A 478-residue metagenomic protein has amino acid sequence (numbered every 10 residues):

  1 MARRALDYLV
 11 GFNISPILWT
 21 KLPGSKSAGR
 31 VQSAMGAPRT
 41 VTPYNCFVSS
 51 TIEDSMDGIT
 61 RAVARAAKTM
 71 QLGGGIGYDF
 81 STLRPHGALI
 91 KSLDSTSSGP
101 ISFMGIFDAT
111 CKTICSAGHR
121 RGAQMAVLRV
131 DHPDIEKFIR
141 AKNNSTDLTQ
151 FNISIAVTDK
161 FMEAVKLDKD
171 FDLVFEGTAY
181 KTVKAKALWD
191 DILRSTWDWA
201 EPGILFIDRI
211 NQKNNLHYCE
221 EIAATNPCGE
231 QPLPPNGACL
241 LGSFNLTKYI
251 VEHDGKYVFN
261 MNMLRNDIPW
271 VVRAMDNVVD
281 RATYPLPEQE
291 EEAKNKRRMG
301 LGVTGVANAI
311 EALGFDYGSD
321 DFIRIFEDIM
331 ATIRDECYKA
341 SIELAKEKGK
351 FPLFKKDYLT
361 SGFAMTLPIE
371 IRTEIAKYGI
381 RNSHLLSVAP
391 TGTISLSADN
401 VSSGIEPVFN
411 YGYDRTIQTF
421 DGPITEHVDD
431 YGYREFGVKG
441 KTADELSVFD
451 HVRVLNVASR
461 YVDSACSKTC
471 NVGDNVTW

Functional and structural regions predicted by a protein language model:
M1, A37, S92-I106, A117-N214 (+4 more regions): Conserved, charged catalytic cores of large soluble enzymes
L6-S92, P100-F103, I114, T196-A293 (+5 more regions): Function-dense linear segments that define catalytic or interfacial modules in macromolecule-processing proteins
L6-Y8, W19-P23, S27, G177-T178 (+5 more regions): Internal maturation/activation junctions in enzymes
T42-Y44, A64, Q71-G74, R120-Q124 (+9 more regions): Short, well-ordered loop/turn elements at secondary-structure boundaries
S49, D79-L83, L128-D131, L205-D208 (+8 more regions): Generic beta-strand/beta-sheet core signal
S49-I59, S92-F103, Q150, K181 (+7 more regions): Alpha-helix N-cap/helix-initiation motif
T60, A66, S97, T110-A117 (+2 more regions): Hydrophobic alpha-helical bundle architecture
G229-Q231, M275-D280, A364, E374-R381 (+1 more regions): Catalytic alpha/beta core of large soluble enzyme barrels
